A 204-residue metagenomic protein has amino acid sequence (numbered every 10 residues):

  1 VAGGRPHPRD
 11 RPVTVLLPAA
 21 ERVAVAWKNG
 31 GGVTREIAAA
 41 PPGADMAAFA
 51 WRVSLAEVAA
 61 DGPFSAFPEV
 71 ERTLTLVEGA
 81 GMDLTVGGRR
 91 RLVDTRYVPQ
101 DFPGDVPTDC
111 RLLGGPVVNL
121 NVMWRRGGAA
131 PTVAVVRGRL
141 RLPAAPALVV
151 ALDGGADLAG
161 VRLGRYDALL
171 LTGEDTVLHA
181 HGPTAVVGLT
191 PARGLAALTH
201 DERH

Functional and structural regions predicted by a protein language model:
A2-H204: Jelly-roll (double-stranded beta-helix
